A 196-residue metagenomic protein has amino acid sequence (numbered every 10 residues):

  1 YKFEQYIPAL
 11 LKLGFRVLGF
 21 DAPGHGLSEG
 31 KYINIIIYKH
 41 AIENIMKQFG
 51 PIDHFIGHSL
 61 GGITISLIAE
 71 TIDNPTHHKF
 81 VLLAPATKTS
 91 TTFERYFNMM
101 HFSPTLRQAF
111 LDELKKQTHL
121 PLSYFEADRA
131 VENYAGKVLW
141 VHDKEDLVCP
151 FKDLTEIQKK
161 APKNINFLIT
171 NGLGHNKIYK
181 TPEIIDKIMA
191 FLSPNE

Functional and structural regions predicted by a protein language model:
I7-E29: Conserved alpha/beta-hydrolase
K31-D53: Alpha/beta-hydrolase active-site loop
I56-G57, G61-I65: Gly/Ala-rich beta-loop-alpha elbow adjacent to hydrolase catalytic centers
I72-L120: Hydrolase active-site cap/lid region
A127, G136, P150-K159: Short alpha-helix in the alpha/beta-hydrolase fold that links the catalytic acid
Y134-A135, W140-H142, D146: Short beta-strand/loop motif that positions the catalytic acidic residue of the alpha/beta-hydrolase fold
K144-C149, N176: Acidic catalytic loop of the alpha/beta-hydrolase fold
L173-E183: Catalytic histidine-centered segment of alpha/beta-hydrolase-like enzymes
